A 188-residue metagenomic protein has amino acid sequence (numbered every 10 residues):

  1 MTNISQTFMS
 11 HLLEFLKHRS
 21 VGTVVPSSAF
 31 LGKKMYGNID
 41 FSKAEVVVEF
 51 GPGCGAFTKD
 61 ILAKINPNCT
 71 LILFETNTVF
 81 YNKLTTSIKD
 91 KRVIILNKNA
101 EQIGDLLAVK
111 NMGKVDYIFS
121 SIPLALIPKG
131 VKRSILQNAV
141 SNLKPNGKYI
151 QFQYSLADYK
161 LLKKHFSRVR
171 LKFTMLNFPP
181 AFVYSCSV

Functional and structural regions predicted by a protein language model:
I4-S42: Class I SAM-dependent methyltransferase Rossmann-like catalytic core, especially the SAM/SAH-binding loop
K43-G53: Conserved class I S-adenosyl-L-methionine
G55-K59: Glycine-rich SAM-binding Motif I of class I
T70-E75: Conserved SAM-binding motif I beta-strand of class I
F80-K110: S-adenosyl-L-methionine
R133-P145: A short glycine-rich, Lys/Arg-flanked "PGG" loop and its adjoining helix->strand segment in the class I
L143-Q153: Conserved beta-strand signature within the Rossmann-like core of class I S-adenosyl-L-methionine
T174-V188: Core SAM-dependent methyltransferase catalytic element
